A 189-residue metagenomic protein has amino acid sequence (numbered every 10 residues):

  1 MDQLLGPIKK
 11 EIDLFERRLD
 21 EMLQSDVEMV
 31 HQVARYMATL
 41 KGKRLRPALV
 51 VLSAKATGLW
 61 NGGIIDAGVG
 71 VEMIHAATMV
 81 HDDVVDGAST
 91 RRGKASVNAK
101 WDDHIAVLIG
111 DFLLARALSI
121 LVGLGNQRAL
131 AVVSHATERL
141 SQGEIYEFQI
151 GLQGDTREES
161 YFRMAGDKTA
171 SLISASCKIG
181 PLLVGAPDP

Functional and structural regions predicted by a protein language model:
L4: Conserved glycine-bearing catalytic or ligand-binding loops at nucleotide- and phosphate-handling centers of large
P7, L14, D20-P189: Mg2+-dependent prenyl diphosphate-binding active-site environment of isoprenoid biosynthetic enzymes
